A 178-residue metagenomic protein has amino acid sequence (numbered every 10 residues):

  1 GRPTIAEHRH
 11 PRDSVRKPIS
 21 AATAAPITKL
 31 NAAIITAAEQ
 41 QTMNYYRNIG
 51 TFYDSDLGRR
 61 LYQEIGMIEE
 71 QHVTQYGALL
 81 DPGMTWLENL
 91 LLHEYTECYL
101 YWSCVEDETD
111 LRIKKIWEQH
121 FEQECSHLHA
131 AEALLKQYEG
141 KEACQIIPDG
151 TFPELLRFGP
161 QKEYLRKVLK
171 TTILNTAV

Functional and structural regions predicted by a protein language model:
G1-V178: Non-heme di-metal
